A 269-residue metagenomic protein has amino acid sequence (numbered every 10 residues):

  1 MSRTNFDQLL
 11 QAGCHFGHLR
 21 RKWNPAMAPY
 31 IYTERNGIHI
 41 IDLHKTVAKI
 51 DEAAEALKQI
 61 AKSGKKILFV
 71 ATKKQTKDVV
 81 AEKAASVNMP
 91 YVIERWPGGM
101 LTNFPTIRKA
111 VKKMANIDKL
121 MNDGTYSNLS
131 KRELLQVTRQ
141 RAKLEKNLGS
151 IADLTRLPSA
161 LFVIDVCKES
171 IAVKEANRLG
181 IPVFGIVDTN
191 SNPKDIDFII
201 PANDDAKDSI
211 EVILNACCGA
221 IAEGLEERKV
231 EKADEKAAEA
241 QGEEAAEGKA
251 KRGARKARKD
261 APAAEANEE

Functional and structural regions predicted by a protein language model:
M1-A233: Ribosome large-subunit tunnel/peptidyl-transferase-proximal elements
M1-R3, E223-E269: Intrinsically disordered, compositionally biased charged tails
